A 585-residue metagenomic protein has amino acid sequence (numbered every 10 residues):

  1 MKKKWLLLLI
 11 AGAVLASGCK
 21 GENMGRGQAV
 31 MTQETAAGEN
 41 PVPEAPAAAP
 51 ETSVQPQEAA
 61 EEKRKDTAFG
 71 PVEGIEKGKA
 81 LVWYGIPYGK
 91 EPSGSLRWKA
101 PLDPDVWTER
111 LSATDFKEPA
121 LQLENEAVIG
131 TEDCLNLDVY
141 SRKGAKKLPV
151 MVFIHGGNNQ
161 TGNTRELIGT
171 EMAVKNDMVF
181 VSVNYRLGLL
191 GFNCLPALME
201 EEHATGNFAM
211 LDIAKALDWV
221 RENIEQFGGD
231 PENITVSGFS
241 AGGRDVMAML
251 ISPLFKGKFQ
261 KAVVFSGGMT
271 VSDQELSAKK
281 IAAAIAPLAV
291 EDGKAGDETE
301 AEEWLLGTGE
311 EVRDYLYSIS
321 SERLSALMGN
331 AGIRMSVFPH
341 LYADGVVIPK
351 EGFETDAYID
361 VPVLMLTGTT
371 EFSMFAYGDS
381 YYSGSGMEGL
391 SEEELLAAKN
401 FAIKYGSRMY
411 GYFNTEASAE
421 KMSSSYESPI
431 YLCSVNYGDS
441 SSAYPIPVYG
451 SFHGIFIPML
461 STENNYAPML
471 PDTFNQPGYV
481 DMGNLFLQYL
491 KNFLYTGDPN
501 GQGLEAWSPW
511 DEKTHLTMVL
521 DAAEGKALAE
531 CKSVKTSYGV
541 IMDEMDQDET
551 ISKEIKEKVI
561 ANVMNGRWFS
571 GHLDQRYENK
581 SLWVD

Functional and structural regions predicted by a protein language model:
L15-G18: C-terminal motif of bacterial Sec signal peptides marking the signal peptidase cleavage site
K20-M31, N40-N207, P231, D472-G483 (+2 more regions): Non-catalytic accessory segments of hydrolases
L123, E222, A248, K256 (+3 more regions): Substrate-access "cap/lid" subdomains that shape and gate the entrance to catalytic or ligand-binding pockets
H203-E225: Alpha/beta-hydrolase active-site loop
F227-F239: Alpha/beta-hydrolase fold nucleophile elbow
V236, V263-F265: A short, hydrophobic beta-strand element of the alpha/beta-hydrolase
G238-A248: Glycine-rich nucleophile elbow surrounding the catalytic serine of serine-hydrolase chemistry
S424-D585: Mobile gating loops/cap/lid regions near enzyme active sites that modulate substrate access
